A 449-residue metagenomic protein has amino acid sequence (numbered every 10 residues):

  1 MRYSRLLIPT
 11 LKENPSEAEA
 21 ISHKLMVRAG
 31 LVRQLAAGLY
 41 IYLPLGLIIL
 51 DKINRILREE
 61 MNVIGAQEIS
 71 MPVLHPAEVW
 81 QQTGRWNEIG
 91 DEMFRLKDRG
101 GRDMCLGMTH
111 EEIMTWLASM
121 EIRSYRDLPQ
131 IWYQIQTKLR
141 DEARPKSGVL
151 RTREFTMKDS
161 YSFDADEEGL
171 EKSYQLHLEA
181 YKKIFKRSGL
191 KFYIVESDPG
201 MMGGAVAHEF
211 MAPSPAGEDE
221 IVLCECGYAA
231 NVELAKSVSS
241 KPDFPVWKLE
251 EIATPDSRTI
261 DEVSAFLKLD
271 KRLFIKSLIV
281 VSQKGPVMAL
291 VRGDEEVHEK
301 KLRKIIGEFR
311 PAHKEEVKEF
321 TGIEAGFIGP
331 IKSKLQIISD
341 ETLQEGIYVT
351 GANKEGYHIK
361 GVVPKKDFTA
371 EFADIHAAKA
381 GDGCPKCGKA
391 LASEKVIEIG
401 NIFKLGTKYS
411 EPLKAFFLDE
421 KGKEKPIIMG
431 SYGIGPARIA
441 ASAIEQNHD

Functional and structural regions predicted by a protein language model:
M1-R99, T156, Y161-G200, E295: TRNA-binding/sensing appendages of the translation machinery
T10, L25, K52, I56-E60 (+8 more regions): Generic, well-ordered alpha-helical scaffold segments in large soluble proteins
L11, E17-S22, P129, W247 (+1 more regions): General detector of N-terminal leader/presequence modules that precede the first folded domain
T83, R99, L106, E111 (+2 more regions): Well-ordered mid-protein domain cores that form the structural environment of catalytic cofactors
N87-C105, A212-E225: Acidic, His- and aromatic-enriched active-site or binding-groove loops in soluble protein domains that engage sugars
E111-W116, R144-S160, A165-I439, Q446: Extended, low-hydrophobicity, polar/charged segments
Y125-I131: Glycine/small-residue-rich phosphate/adenosyl-binding loop
